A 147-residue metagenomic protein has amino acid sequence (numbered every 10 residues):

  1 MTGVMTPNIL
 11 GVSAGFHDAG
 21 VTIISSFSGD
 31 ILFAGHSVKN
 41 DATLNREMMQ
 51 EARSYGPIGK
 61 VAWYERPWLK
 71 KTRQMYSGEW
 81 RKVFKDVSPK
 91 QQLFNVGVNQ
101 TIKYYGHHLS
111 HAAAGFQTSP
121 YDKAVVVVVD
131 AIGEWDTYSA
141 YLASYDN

Functional and structural regions predicted by a protein language model:
M1-N147: Short acidic/glycine-rich loops and adjacent helix/strand connectors that line catalytic pockets where negatively
